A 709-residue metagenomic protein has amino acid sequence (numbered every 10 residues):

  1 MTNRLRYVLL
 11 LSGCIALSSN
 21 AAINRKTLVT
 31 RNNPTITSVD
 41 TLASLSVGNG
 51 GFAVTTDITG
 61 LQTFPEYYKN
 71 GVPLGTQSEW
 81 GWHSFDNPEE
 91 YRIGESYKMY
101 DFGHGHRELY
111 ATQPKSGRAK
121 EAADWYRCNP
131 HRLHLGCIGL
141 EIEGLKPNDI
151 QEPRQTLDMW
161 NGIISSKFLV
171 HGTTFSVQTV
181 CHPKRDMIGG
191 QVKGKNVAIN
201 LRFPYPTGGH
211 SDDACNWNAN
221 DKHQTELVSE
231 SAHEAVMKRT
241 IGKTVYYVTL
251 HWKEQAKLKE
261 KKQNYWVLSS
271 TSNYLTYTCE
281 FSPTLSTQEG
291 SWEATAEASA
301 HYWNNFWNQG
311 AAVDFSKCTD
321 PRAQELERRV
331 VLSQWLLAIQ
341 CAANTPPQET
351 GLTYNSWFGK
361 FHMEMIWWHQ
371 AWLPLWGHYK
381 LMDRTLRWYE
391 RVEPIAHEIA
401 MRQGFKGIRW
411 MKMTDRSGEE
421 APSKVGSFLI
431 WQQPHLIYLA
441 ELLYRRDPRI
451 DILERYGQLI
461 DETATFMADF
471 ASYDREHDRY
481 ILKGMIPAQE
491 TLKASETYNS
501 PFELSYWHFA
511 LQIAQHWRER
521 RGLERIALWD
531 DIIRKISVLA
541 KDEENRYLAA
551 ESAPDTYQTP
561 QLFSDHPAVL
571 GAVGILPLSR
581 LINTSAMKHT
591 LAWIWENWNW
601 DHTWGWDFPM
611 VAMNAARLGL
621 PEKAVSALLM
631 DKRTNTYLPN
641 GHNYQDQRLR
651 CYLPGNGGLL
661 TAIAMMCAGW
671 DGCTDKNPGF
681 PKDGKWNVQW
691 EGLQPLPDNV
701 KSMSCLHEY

Functional and structural regions predicted by a protein language model:
M1-V8: Bacterial N-terminal signal peptides that target proteins for export
V8-A16: Bacterial N-terminal signal peptides
A22-K360, Y379, R391-H397: Acidic/polar, glycine-enriched structural segments that form the non-catalytic walls/loops of the carbohydrate-binding
Q62, E66-Y67, H362-E398, R416-E419 (+6 more regions): Active-site core of glycosidic bond-cleaving carbohydrate-active enzymes
K120-P147, H516, P654-L706: Catalytic cores of secreted or luminal carbohydrate-active enzymes
V170-I188, T207, L442, R446-E462 (+1 more regions): A conserved hydrophobic secondary-structure block that centers on an alpha-helix together with its immediately flanking
A343-S356, H397-G404, I408-K412, D469-P487 (+3 more regions): Glycine- and aromatic-rich loop/turn segments at beta-sheet edges
E462, F466-W517: Acidic/histidine-rich catalytic neighborhood
